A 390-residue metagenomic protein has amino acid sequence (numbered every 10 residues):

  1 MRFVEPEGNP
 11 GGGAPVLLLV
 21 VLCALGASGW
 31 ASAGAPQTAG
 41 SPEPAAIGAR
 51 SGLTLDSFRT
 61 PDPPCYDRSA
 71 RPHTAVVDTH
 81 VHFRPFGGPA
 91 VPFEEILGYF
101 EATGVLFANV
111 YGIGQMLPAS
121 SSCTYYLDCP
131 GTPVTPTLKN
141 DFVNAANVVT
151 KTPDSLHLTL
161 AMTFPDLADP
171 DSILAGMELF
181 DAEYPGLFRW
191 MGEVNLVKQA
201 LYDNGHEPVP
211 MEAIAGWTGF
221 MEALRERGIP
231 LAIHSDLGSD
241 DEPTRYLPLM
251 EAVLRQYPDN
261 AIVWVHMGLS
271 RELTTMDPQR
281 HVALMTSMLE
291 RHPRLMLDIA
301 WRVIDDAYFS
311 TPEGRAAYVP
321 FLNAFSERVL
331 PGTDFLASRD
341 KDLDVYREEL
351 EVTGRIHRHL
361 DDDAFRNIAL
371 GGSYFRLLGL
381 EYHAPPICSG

Functional and structural regions predicted by a protein language model:
R2-L17: Bacterial N-terminal signal peptides that target proteins for export
G8-G12, S32, Q37-A75, E94 (+5 more regions): Mid-to-C-terminal alpha-helical segments outside catalytic/metal-binding sites
P15-S28: Bacterial N-terminal signal peptides
A49-T74, S121-S239: Active-site gating/metal-coordination segments in enzymes
V76-V149: N-terminal carbohydrate-binding/catalytic regions of secreted carbohydrate-active enzymes
V77-V81, A108-V110, L158-M162, W190-E193 (+4 more regions): Hydrophobic faces of well-ordered beta-strands that scaffold small-molecule active sites in alpha/beta enzyme cores
F83-P92, Q115-A119, T132-N140, P165-L174 (+6 more regions): Acidic-and-aromatic substrate-binding clefts and catalytic sites of carbohydrate-active enzymes
V143-A146, T150, G205-P331: Catalytic pocket-lining loop regions of alpha/beta-barrel enzymes, especially the amidohydrolase/enolase/GH5 lineages
